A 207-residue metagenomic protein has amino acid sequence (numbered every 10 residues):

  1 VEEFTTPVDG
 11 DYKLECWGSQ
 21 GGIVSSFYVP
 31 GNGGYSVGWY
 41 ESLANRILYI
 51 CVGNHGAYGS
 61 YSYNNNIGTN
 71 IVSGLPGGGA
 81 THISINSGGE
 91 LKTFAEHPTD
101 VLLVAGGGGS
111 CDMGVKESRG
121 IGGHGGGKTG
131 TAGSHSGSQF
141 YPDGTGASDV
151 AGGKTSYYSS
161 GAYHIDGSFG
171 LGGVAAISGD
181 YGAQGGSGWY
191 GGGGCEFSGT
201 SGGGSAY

Functional and structural regions predicted by a protein language model:
V1-T6, G173-A176: Surface-exposed ligand/attachment interfaces on beta-rich extracellular proteins
T6-K13, L43-I47: Extended extracellular/luminal ectodomain segments enriched in beta-structured repeat modules
D11-Q20, I50: A short beta-strand element within beta-rich, extracytoplasmic domains of secreted/secretory-pathway proteins
C16, V52-N54, G193: Conserved "cap/hinge" positions at secondary-structure junctions
S26-V29, N70-G74, G179-D180, S198-G199: Short consensus segments that form the blades of beta-propeller domains, in both extracellular/periplasmic
P30-G144: Secretome/extracellular-domain signature
D100-L102, C111, K116, H124-S187 (+1 more regions): Acidic, glycine-rich loop-and-strand cores that form catalytic or ligand-binding grooves in diverse globular domains
G191-Y207: C-terminal subregion of chymotrypsin/trypsin-like serine protease catalytic domains
